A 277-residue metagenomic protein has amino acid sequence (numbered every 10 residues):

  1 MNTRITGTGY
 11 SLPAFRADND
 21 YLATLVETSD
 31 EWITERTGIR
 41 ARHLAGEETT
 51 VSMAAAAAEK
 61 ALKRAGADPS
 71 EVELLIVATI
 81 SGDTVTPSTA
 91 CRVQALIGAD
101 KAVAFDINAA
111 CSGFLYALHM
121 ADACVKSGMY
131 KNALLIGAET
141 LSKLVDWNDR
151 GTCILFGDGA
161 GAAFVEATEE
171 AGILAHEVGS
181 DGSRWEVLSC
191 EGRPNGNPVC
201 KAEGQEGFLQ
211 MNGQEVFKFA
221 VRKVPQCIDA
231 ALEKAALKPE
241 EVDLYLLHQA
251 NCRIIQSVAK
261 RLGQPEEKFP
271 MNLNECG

Functional and structural regions predicted by a protein language model:
M1-E47, D149-K218, R222, Q226: Condensing-enzyme catalytic core mediating Claisen C-C bond formation in acyl metabolism
I5-G7, E47-N108, L115, K234 (+1 more regions): Conserved beta-ketoacyl condensing-enzyme motif
T6-G9, A78, N108, A133-E139 (+2 more regions): Short beta-strand segments
A14, D83-P87, L144: Short active-site-adjacent helix-start/loop capping segments
W32-R36, R40-S52, I80-A133, A259-G277: Conserved catalytic cysteine-centered active-site region of acyl-thioester-dependent Claisen-condensing enzymes
K126-A160: Flexible, glycine-rich active-site loops centered on histidine and acidic residues that chelate a metal or position
G137-A138, K143, G182-V187, C252: Acyl-CoA/ACP chain-elongation machinery
E203-L273: A contiguous, well-structured pocket-lining segment that forms one wall/lid of small-molecule binding clefts in soluble
